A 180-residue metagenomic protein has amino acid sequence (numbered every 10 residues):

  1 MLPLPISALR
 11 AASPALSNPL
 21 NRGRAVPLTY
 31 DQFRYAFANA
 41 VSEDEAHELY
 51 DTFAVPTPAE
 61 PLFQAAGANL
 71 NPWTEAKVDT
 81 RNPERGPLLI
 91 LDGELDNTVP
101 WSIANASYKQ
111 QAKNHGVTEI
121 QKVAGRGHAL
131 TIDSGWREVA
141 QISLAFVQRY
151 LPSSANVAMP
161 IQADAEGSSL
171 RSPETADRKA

Functional and structural regions predicted by a protein language model:
M1-R22, F63-N69: Flexible "cap/lid" loop of the alpha/beta hydrolase fold
T29-S42: Helix-loop "lid/cap" segments that line or gate small-molecule binding pockets
H47-Y50, L144: Non-transmembrane alpha-helical segments in soluble domains of secreted/periplasmic/extracellular proteins
V55-T80: Active-site nucleophile elbow and catalytic-triad environment of alpha/beta-hydrolase enzymes
T80-E84, A112-H115: Short, conserved loop/helix-junction motifs that constitute active-site signature segments in enzyme catalytic cores
E84, I90-D92, D96: Short beta-strand/loop motif that positions the catalytic acidic residue of the alpha/beta-hydrolase fold
N97-A106: Conserved alpha/beta-hydrolase "acid-adjacent" motif
V117-A180: Catalytic active-site module of serine/aspartate enzymes centered on a nucleophile-bearing elbow/loop
